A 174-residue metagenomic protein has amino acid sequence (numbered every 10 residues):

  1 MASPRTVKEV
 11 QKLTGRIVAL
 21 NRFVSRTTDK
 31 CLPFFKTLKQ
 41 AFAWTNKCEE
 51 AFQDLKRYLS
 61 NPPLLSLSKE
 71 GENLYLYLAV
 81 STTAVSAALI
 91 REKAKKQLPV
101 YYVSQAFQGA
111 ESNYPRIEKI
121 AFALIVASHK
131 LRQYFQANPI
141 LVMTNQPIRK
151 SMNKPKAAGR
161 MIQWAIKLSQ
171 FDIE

Functional and structural regions predicted by a protein language model:
M1-N73, H129, N145-K150, Q163-I173: C-terminal reverse transcriptase regions that engage the nucleic-acid substrate
L38, K93-F122, V126, T144-S151 (+1 more regions): A short, polar/acidic, helix/strand-boundary loop motif
Q53, V85, A121-I125: Feature representing long, continuous alpha-helical segments
G71, A84, A137-P139: Short secondary-structure junction motifs
E72-S81: Two-metal-ion RNase H-like nuclease active-site motif
Y75, P139-T144: Short glycine-rich phosphate-binding loop at a beta-alpha junction
S81-R91: Acidic, metal-ligating active-site segments
I90-L98, H129-N138, F171-E174: Secondary-structure transition/capping motifs at alpha-helix termini and the adjoining loop/turn into the next element
